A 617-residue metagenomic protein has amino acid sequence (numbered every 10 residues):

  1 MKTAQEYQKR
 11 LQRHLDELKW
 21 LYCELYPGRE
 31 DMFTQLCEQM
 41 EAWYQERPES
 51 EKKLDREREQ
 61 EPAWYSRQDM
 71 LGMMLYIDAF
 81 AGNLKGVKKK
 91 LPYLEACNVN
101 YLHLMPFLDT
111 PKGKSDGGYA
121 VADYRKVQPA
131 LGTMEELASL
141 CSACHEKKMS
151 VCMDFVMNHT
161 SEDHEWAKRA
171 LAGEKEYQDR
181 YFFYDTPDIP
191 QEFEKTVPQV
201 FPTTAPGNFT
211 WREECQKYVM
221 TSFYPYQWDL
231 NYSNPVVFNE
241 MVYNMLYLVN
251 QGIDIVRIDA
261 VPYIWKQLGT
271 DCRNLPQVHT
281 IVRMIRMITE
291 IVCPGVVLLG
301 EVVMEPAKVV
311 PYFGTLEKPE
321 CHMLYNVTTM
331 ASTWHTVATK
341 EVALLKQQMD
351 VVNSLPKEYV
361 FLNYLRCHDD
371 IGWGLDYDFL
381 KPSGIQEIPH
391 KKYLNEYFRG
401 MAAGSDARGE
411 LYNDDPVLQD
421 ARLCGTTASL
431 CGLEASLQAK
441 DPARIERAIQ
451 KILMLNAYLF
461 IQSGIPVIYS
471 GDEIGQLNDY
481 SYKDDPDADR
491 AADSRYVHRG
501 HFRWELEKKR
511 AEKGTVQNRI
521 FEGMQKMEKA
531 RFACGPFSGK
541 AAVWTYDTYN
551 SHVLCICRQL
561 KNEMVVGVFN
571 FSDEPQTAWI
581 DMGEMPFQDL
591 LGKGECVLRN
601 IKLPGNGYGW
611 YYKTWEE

Functional and structural regions predicted by a protein language model:
M1-E617: Active-site and adjacent substrate-binding regions of carbohydrate-active enzymes
